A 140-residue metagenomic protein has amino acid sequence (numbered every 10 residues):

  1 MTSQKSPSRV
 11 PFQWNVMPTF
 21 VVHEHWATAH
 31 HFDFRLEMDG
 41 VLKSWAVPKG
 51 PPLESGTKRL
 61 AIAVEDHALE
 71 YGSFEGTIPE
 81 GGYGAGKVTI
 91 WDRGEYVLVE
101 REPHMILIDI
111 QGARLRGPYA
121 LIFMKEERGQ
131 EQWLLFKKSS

Functional and structural regions predicted by a protein language model:
M1-S140: A charge-rich, low-complexity, intrinsically flexible signal that marks solvent-exposed coils, linkers, repeats
